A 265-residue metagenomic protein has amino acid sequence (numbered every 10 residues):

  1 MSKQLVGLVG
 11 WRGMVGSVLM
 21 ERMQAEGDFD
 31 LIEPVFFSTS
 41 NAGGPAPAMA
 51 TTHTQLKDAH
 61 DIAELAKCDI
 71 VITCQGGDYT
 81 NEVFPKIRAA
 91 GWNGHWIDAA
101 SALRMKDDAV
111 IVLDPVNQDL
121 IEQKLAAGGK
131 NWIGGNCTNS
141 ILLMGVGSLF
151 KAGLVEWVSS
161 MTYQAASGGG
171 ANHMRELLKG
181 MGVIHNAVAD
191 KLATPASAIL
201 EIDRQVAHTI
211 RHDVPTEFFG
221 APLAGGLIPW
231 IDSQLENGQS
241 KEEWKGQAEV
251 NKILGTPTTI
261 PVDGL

Functional and structural regions predicted by a protein language model:
M1-E217, G255-G264: N-terminal Rossmann-like NAD(P) cofactor-binding subdomain of oxidoreductases, focused on the glycine-rich
H208-L265: Oxyanion-binding "anion nests"
